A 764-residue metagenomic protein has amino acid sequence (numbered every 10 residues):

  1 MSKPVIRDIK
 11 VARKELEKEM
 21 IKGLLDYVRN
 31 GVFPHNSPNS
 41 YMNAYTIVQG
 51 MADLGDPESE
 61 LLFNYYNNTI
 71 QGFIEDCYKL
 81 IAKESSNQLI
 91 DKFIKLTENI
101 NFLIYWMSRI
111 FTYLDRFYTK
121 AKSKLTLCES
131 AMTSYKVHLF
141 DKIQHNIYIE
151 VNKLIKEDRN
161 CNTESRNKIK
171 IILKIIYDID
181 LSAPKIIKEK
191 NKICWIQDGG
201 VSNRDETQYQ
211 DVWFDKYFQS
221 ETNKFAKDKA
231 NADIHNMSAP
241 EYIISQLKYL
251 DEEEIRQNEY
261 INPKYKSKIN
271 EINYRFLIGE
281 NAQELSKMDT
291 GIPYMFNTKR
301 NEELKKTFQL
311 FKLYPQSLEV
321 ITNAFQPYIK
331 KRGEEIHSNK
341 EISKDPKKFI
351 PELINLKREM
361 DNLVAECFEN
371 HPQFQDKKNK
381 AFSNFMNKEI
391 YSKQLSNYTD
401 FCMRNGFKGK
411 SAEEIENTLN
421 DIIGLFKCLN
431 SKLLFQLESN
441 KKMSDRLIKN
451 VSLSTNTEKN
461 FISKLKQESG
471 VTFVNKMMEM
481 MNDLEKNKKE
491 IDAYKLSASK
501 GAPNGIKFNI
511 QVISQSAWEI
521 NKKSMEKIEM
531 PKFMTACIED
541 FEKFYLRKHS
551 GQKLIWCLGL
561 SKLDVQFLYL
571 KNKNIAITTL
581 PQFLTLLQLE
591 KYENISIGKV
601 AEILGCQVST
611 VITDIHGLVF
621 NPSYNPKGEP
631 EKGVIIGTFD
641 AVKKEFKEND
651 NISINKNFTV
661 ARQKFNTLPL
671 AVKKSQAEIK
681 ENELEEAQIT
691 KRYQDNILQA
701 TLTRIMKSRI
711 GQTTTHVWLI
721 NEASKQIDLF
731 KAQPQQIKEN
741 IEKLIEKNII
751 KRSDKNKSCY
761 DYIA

Functional and structural regions predicted by a protein language model:
M1-A764: Eukaryotic scaffold/interaction segments
